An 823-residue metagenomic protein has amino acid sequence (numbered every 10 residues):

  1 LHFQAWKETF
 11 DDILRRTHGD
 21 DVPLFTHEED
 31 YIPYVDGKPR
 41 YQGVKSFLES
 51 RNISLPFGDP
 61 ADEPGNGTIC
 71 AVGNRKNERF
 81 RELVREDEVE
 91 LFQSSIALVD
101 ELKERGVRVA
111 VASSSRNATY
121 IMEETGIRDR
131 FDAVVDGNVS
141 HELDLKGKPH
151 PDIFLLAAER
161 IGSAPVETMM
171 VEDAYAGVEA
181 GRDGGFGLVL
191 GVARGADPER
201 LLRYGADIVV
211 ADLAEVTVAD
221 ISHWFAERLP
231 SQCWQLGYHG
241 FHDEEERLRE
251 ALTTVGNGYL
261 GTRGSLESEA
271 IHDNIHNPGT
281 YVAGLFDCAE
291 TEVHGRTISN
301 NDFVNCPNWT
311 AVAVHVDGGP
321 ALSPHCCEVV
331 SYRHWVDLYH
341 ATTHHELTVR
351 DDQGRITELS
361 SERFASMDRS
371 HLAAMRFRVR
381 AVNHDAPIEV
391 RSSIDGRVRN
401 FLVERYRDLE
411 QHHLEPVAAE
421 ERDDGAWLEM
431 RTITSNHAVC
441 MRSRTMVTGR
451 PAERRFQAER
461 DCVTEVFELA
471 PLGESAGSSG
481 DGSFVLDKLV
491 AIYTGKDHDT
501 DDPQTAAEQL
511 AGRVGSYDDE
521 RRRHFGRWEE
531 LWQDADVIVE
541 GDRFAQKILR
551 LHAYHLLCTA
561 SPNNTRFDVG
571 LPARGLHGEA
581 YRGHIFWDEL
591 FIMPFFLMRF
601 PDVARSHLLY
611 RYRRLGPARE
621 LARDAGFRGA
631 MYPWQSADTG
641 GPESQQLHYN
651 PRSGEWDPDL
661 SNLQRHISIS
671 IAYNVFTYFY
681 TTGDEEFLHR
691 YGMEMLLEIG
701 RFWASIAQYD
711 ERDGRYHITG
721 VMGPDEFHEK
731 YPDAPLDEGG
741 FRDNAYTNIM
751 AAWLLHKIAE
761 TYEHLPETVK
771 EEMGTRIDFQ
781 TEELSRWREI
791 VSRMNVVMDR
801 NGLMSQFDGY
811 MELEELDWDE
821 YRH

Functional and structural regions predicted by a protein language model:
L1-E29: Active-site neighborhood of HAD-like aspartate-dependent phosphohydrolases
I32-V84, E101: A metal-dependent, Asp-based hydrolase signature
N66, R81-V111: Short, acidic loop-to-helix structural element flanking the phosphoryl-transfer center in phosphate-processing enzymes
E86, V107, R116-M169, Y175-D183 (+2 more regions): Substrate-recognition "cap/lid" segment bordering the active-site pocket of phosphatases
L229-R550: Beta-sandwich/jelly-roll carbohydrate-recognition scaffolds of carbohydrate-active enzymes
T494, H577-I585, S636-R690, F702-E789: The feature captures the catalytic groove of carbohydrate-active enzymes
E520-T682, H823: Substrate-binding groove/exosite segments of carbohydrate-active enzymes
R582-R614, I749, H756-E763, T775-H823: Active-site core of glycosidic bond-cleaving carbohydrate-active enzymes
